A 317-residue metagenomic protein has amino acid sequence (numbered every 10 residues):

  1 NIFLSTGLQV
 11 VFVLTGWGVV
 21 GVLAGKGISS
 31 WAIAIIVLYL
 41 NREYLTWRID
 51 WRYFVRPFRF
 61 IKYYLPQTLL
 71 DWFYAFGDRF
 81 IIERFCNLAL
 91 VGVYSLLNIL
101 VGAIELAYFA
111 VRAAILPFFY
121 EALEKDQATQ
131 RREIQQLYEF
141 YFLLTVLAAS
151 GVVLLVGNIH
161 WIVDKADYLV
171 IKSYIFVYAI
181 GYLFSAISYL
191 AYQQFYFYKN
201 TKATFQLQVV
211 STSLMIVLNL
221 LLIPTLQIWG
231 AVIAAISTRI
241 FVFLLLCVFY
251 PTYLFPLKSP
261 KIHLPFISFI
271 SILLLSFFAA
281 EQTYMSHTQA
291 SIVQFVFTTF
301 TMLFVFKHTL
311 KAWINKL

Functional and structural regions predicted by a protein language model:
N1-R42, F60, N98-V101, V210-L214 (+2 more regions): Hydrophobic alpha-helical transmembrane segments
T6, V10-L14, A34-Y39, F80 (+10 more regions): Membrane-embedded alpha-helical segments of multi-pass transporters/permeases
V10, Q67-F76, S150-V153, I216-L220 (+1 more regions): Hydrophobic alpha-helical transmembrane segments in multi-pass integral membrane proteins
G16, F73-F76, F85-L88, F197-Y198 (+2 more regions): Helix-loop interface residues and adjacent transmembrane-helix termini in multi-pass membrane transporters, primarily
V19, I35-F76, F80, A89 (+3 more regions): Interhelical loop/hinge segments that connect adjacent transmembrane helices in multipass membrane
V19-V22, R56-Y64, I82-G102, Q130 (+2 more regions): Interfacial/gating helices of multi-pass transporter permease domains
V93-V209: Specific pore-lining/lateral-gate transmembrane helices of multi-pass inner-membrane transport and insertion machines
S276-L317: Membrane-proximal transmembrane or re-entrant/amphipathic helices at the cytosolic face
